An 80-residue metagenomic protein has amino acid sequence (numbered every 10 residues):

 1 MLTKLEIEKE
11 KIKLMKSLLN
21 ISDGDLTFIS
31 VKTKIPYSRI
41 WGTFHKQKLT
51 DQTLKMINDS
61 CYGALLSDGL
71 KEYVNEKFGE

Functional and structural regions predicted by a protein language model:
M1-L26, K71-E72: A short, Lys/Arg-rich alpha-helix, primarily the initiator
N20, H45-I57: Short, solvent-exposed alpha-helical "recognition" segments
T27-F28, W41: Residues within the helices of the helix-turn-helix
V31: Alpha-helical residues within the helix-turn-helix
I35-L49: Recognition helix of helix-turn-helix/homeodomain-like DNA-binding domains that insert into the DNA major groove
Q52-L70: DNA major-groove recognition helix of helix-turn-helix/homeodomain DNA-binding modules
G69-E80: Short amphipathic recognition helices of helix-turn-helix/homeodomain-type DNA-binding modules
